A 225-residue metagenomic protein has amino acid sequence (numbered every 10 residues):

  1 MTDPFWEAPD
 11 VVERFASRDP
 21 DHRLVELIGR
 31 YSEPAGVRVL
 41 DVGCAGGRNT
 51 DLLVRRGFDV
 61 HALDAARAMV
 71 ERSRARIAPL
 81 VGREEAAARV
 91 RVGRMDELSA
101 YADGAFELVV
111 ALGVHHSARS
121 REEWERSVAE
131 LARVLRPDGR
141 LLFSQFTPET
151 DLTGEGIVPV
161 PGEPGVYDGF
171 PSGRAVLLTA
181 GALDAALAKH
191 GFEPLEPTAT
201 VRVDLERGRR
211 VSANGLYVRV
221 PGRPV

Functional and structural regions predicted by a protein language model:
M1-V37, A45-L98, R140-V225: Class I (Rossmann-like) S-adenosyl-L-methionine-dependent methyltransferase catalytic domain, capturing the SAM-binding
D41: Class I SAM-dependent methyltransferase core
R67, R121-E125: Non-membrane alpha-helical structural segments and their capping/turn regions in soluble enzymes
S99-V109: A short acidic, Gly/Pro-enriched loop at the edge of an enzyme's catalytic core that lines a small-molecule cofactor
L108-E122: A short SAM/SAH-binding and catalytic strip from SAM-dependent methyltransferases
R119, R136, A188: Short conserved AdoMet
E125-P137: A short glycine-rich, Lys/Arg-flanked "PGG" loop and its adjoining helix->strand segment in the class I
